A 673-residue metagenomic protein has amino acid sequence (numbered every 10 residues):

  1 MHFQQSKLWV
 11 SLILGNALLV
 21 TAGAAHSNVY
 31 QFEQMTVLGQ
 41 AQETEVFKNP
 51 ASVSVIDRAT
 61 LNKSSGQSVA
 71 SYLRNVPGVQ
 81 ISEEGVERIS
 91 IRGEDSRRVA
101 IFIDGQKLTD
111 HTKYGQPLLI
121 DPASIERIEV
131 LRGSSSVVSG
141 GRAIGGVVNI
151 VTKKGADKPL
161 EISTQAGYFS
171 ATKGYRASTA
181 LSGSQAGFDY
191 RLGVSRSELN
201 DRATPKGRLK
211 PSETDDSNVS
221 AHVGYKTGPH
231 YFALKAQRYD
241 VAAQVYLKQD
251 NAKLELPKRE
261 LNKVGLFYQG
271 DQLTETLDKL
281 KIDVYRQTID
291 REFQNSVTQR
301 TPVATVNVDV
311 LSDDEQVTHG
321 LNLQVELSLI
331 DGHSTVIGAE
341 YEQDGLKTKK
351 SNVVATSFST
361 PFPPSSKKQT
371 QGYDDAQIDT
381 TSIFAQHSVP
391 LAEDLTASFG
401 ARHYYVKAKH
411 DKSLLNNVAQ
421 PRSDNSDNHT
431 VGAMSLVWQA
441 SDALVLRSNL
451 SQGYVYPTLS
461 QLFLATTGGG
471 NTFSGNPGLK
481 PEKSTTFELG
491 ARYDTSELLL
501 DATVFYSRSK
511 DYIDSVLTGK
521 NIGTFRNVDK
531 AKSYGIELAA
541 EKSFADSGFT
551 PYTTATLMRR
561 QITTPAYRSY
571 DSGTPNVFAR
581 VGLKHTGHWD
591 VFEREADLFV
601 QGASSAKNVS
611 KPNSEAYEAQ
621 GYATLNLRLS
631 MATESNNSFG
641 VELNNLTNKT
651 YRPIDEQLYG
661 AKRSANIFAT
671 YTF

Functional and structural regions predicted by a protein language model:
M1-G66, A70-V76, S182-S184, S217 (+6 more regions): N-terminal Sec signal peptide and the immediately downstream disordered periplasmic leader that contains the TonB box
N28-P159, K173, Y454, L489 (+1 more regions): Acidic, small-polar-rich N-terminal luminal/periplasmic segments of exported/outer-membrane proteins
P117, N251-L273, D314-Q316, A376-I378 (+7 more regions): Outer-membrane beta-barrel signature, preferentially recognizing the C-terminal barrel domain of Gram-negative
N149, A156-P159, Q165, R176 (+1 more regions): Periplasmic-side early beta-strands and strand-to-turn transitions of outer-membrane beta-barrels
Y231-Y239, E260-L415, S426-H429, A433-Q439 (+5 more regions): Face-selective signature of the C-terminal outer-membrane beta-barrel domain
D240-L247, T288-E292, G345, S359-F362 (+8 more regions): Surface-exposed extracellular loop regions of Gram-negative outer-membrane beta-barrel proteins, predominantly
P390-A397, Y405-V406, L499-L500, V504-S509 (+4 more regions): Gram-negative outer-membrane beta-barrel transporters
S435-V437, G490, A661-F673: Outer-membrane beta-barrel "beta-signal"
